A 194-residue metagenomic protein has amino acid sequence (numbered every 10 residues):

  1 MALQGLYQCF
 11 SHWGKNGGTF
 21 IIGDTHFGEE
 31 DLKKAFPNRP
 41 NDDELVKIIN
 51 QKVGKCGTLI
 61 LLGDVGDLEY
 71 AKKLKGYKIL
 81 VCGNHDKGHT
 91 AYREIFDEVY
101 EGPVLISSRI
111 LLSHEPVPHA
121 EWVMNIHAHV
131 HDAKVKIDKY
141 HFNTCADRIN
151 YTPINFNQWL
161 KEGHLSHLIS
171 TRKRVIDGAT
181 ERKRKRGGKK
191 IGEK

Functional and structural regions predicted by a protein language model:
M1-Y70, E162, K173-D177: N-terminal active-site segment of His-dependent metallophosphoesterases
A2-Y7, E181-K194: Short Lys/Arg-rich cationic patches that frequently serve as NLS/NoLS or arginine-rich RNA/DNA-binding motifs
N16, C56, K75-Y77, E121-W122: A general structural motif
I21-G23, L59-D64, I79-N84, L112-S113 (+2 more regions): Active-site neighborhood of phospho(di)ester-bond hydrolases with catalytic His/Asp-centered motifs
G28, L68, K87, A133-V135: General alpha-helical segment detector with a strong preference for membrane-spanning helices and helix-boundary regions
L32, I106, H167, R182 (+1 more regions): Intrinsically disordered, low-complexity, compositionally biased regions/tails
K34-R39, I48, L68-P116, A120: Active-site neighborhood of divalent metal-dependent phosphoester bond hydrolases
T90-D177: Conserved beta-sheet core of the metallophosphoesterase superfamily
